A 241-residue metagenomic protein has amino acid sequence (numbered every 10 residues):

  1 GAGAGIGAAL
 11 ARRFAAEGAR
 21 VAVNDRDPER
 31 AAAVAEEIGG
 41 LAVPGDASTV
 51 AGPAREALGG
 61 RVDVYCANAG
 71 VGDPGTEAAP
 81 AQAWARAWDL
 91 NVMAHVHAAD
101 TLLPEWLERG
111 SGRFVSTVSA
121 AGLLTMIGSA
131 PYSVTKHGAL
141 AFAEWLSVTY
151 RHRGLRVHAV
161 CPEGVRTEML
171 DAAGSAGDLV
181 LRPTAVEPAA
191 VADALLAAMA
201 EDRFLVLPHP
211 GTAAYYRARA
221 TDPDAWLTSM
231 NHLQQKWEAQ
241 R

Functional and structural regions predicted by a protein language model:
G3-A4: Conserved glycine-rich cofactor-binding loop
E17, L124, W145-R156: Active-site-adjacent segment of SDR/Rossmann-fold oxidoreductases
G70-A85, E108, G128-P131: Conserved mid-core segment of classical short-chain dehydrogenase/reductases
A99, T135: Active-site helix of classical SDR
P104, V148-T149, D178: Alpha-helical segment proximal to the catalytic Tyr-Lys
S119: Residue(s) in the substrate-gating loop at a strand-loop-helix junction that position the organic substrate next
A159, S175-Y215: C-terminal helical subdomain
